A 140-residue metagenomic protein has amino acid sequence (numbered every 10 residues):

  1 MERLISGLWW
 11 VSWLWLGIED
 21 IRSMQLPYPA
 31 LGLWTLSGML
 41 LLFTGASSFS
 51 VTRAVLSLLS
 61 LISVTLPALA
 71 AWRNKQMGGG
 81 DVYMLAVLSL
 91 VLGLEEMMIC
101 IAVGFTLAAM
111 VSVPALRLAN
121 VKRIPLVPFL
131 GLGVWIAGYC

Functional and structural regions predicted by a protein language model:
M1-C140: A membrane-topology feature that recognizes alpha-helical transmembrane segments and their immediate juxtamembrane
